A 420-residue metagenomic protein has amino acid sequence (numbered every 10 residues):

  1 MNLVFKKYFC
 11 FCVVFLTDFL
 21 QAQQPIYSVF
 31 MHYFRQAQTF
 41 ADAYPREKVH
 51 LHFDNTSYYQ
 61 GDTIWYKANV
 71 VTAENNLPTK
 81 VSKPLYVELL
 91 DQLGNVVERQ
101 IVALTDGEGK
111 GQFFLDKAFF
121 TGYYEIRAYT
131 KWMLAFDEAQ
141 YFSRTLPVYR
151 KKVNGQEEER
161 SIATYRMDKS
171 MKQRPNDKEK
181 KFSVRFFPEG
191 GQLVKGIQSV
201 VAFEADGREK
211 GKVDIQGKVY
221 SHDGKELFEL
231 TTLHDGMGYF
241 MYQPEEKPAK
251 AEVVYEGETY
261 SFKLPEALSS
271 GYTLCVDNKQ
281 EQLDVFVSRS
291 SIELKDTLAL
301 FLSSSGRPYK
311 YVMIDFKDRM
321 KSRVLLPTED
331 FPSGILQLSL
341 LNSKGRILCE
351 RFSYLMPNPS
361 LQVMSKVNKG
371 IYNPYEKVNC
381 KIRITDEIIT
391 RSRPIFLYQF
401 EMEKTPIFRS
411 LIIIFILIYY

Functional and structural regions predicted by a protein language model:
M1-H32, I382: Bacterial Sec-dependent N-terminal signal peptides
P25-Y27, E125, W132-N176, T390-Y420: Acidic glycine/proline-rich low-complexity segments
Q38-E47, K172-K181, F262-E266, F352-S360: Proline/serine/threonine-rich low-complexity linkers at boundaries of modular beta-sandwich domains
E47-N75, F182-G211, K279-V287, S339 (+1 more regions): Beta-strand-rich structural segments
T105-Q112, L233-Y239, K317-L325: Aromatic sugar-binding surface patches on proteins that engage polysaccharides or sugar-phosphate polymers
Q112-T121, M237, Q243-P248, P327-S333: Short, surface-exposed loop/turn segments at beta-strand-coil junctions that are enriched for proline with nearby
F119-F120, T130-A139, E256-S261, L340-E350: Short acidic/polar inter-strand loop motif in beta-rich domains
P147-R174, V184-R185, A267-D284, N358-E376 (+1 more regions): Low-complexity, Pro/Ser/Thr- and charge-rich linker/hinge segments at domain boundaries
